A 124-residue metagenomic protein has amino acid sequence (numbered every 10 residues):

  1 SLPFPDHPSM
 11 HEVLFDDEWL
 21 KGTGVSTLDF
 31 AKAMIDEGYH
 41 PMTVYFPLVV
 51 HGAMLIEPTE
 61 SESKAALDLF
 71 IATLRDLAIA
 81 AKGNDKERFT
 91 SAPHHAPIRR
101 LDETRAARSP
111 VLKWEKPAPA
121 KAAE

Functional and structural regions predicted by a protein language model:
S1-E124: Non-catalytic terminal extensions of PLP-dependent enzymes
